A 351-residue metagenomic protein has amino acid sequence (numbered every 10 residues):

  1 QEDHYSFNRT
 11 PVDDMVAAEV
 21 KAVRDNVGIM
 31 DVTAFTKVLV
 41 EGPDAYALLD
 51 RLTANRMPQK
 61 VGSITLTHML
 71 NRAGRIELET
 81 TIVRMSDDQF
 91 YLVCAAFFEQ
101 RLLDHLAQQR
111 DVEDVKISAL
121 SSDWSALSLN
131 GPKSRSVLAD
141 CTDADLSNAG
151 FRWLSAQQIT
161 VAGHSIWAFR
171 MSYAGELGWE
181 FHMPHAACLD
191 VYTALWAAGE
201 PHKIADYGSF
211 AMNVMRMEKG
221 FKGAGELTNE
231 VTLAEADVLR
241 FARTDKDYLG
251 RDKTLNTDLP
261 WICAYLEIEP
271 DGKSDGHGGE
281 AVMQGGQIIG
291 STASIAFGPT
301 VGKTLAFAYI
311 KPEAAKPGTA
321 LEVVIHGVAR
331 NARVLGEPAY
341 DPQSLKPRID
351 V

Functional and structural regions predicted by a protein language model:
Q1-A17, V83-V351: Conserved, structured C-terminal
Q1-L70, R75: Acidic, proline/glycine-enriched N-terminal capping motif
D31, E79, E180: Acidic active-site catalytic centers that drive phospho-/nucleotidyl reactions and related ester hydrolyses
P43-L78, K133-H164: Internal amphipathic helical hairpin motif
